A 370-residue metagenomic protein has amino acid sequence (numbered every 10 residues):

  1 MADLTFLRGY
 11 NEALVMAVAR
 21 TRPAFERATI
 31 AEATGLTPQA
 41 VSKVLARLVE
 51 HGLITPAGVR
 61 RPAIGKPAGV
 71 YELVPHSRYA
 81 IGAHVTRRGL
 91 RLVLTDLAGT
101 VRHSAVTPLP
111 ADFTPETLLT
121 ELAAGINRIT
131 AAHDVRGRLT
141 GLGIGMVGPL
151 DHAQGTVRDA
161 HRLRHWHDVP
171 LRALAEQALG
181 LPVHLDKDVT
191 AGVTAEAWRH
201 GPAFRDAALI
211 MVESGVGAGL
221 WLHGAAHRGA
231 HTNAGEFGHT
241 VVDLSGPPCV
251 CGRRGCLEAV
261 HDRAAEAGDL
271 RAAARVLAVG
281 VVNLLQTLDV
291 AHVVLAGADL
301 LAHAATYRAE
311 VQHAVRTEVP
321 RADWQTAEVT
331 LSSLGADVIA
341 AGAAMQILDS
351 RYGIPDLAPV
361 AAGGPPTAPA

Functional and structural regions predicted by a protein language model:
M1-V59, A63-P108, F113-R138, S245-A370: ATP-binding/phosphotransfer module of carbohydrate and carboxylate kinases, centering on a glycine-rich
P62, P149-H152, T190-T194, G217-A218 (+3 more regions): Short, active-site-adjacent cap segments at secondary-structure transitions
D96, H152, W221: Short, acidic, Ser/Thr-enriched surface-loop or helix-capping motifs
S104-V106, F113-L118, W166-L270, A370: Glycine/GP-enriched mid-protein hinge/lid loop-to-helix segment characteristic of carbohydrate kinases
V106-D206, A304-T317: Glycine-rich phosphate-binding loop and adjoining helix at the ATP-binding site of ATP-dependent phosphoryl-transfer
